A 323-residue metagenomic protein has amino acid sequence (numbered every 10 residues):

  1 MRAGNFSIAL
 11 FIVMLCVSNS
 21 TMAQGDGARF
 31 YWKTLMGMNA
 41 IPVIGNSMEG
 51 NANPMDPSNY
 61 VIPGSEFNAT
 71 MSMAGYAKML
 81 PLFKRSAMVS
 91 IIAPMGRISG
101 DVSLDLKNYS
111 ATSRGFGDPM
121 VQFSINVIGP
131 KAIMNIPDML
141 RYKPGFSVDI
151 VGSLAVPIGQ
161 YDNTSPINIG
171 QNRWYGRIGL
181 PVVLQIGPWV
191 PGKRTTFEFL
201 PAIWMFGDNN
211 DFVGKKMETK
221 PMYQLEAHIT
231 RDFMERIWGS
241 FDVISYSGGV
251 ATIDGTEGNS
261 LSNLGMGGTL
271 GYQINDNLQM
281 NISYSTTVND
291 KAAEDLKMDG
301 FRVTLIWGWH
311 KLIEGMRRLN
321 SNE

Functional and structural regions predicted by a protein language model:
R29-G37, L80-M88, G129-S147, G187-T195 (+3 more regions): Short loop/turn motifs that connect adjacent beta-strands in outer-membrane beta-barrel proteins
G37, E66-A74, R114-V121, F146 (+4 more regions): Residues that define the transmembrane beta-barrel architecture of outer-membrane proteins
N39-I41, A87-I91, V121, F146-G152 (+6 more regions): Transmembrane beta-strands of outer-membrane beta-barrel proteins
V43, M73-K78, V121-V127, G152 (+4 more regions): Residues on the lipid-exposed face of transmembrane beta-strands in outer-membrane beta-barrel proteins
G45-N51, A93-S99, V127, L154-Q160 (+5 more regions): Transmembrane beta-strands of outer-membrane beta-barrel pores
S47-M71, Y109, N163-I167: Surface-exposed strand-loop-strand hairpins of Gram-negative outer-membrane beta-barrel proteins
P54, N209-E323: Outer membrane beta-barrel transmembrane domains
R97-E218: Outer-membrane pore/translocation modules
